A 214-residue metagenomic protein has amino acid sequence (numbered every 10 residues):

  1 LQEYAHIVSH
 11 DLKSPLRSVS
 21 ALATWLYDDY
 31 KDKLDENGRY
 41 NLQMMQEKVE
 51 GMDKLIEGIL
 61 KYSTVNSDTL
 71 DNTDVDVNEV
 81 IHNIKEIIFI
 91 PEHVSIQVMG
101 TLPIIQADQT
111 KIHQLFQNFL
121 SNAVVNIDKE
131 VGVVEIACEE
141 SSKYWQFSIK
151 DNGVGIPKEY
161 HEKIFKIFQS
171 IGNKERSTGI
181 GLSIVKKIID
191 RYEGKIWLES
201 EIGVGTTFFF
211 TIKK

Functional and structural regions predicted by a protein language model:
E47-M52: Short alpha-helical segment of the dimerization/phosphotransfer core of two-component systems
N66-L70, G100, I104-A107: Conserved micro-motifs of the catalytic ATP-binding
Q117-N118, N122-A123: Conserved polar catalytic motif of the HATPase_c/GHKL fold
V133-K143: Short beta-strand/loop element within the Bergerat-fold HATPase_c
I156-F168: Short conserved segment of the HATPase_c
H161, G181, V185: Short alpha-helical Gxxx[C/S/T] motif in the catalytic ATP-binding
I189-D190: Detector for a conserved hydrophobic position within an alpha-helical segment of the HATPase_c
E193-E199: Glycine-rich ATP-binding loops of the HATPase_c
